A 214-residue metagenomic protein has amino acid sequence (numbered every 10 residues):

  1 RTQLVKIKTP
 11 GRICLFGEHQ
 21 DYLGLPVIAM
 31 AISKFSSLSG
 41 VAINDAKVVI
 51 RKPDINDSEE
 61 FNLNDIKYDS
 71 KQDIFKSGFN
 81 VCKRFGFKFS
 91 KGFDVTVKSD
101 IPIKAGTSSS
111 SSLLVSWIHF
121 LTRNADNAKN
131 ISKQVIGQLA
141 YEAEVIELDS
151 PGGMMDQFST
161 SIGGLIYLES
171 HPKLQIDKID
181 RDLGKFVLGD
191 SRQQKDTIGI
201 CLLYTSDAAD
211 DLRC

Functional and structural regions predicted by a protein language model:
R1-T107, S111, V115-K133, T160-L165: ATP-binding N-lobe of GHMP and related small-molecule kinases
Y22, Q157, S191, D211-L212: Generic detector of well-ordered alpha-helical packing
G78, D156, G189: A residue-level signal for conserved active-site and pocket-lining positions in enzyme catalytic cores
V97-S99, H119-T122, E169-P172, L183-Q193: Short, structured patches in soluble enzyme cores that scaffold and shape functional sites
P102-T107, E147-S150, T197: Short, well-ordered, mixed-charge alpha-helical segments that flank or form enzyme active sites
A128-D177: Alpha/beta catalytic cores of group-transfer enzymes, especially the acyltransferase/condensing modules of polyketide
L174-S206: Acyltransferase
Y204-D207, D211-C214: Single conserved hydrophobic/aromatic residue that forms the stacking wall/gate of nucleotide- or nucleobase-binding
